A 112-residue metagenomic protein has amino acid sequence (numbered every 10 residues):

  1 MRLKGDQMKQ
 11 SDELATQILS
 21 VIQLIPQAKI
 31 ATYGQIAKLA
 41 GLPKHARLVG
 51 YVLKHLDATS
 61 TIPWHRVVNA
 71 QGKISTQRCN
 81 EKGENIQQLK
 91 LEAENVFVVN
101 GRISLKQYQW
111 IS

Functional and structural regions predicted by a protein language model:
R2-S112: Nucleic acid-binding interface residues in structured DNA/RNA-binding domains, emphasizing the DNA-engaging scaffolds
